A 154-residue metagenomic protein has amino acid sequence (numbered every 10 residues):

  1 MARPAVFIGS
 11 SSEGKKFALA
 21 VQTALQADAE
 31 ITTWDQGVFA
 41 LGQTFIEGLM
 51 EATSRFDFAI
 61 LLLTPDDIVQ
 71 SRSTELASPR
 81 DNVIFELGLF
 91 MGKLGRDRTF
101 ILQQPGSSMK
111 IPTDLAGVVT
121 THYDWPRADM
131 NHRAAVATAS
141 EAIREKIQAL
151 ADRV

Functional and structural regions predicted by a protein language model:
M1-L61, K93, A151-V154: Conserved N-terminal substructure of TIR/SEFIR domains
S10, L63, I101-P105: Short beta-strand/turn micro-motifs composed of small residues that flank or help shape donor/cofactor-binding pockets
A27, G95, D114-V118: Short, structured coil segments at secondary-structure junctions
I46, M50, R80-L87, R133 (+1 more regions): Amphipathic alpha-helical transducer elements in NTP-driven molecular machines
D67-G92: Conserved TIR/SEFIR loop-to-helix hotspot centered on a Trp-containing motif with a nearby acidic residue
R96-K110: Nucleic-acid nuclease catalytic cores
M109-V154: C-terminal interaction surface of TIR/SEFIR-family domains
